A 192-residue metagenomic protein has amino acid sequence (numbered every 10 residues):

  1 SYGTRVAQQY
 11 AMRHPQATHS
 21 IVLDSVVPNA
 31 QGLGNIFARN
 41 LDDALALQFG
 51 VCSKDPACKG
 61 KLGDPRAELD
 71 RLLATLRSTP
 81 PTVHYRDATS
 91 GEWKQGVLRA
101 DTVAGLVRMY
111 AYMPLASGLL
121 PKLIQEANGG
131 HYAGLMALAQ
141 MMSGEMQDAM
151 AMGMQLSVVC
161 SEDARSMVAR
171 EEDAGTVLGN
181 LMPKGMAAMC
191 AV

Functional and structural regions predicted by a protein language model:
S1-A11: Glycine-rich nucleophile elbow surrounding the catalytic serine of serine-hydrolase chemistry
Y2, S25-V27, A164: Short, flexible loop/turn elements at secondary-structure junctions
Q9-L72, Y112, K122-A133, A137-M146: A catalytic-pocket lid/entrance helix-loop region that shapes and gates access to the active site across common
R71-V192: Alpha/beta-hydrolase fold active-site neighborhood
